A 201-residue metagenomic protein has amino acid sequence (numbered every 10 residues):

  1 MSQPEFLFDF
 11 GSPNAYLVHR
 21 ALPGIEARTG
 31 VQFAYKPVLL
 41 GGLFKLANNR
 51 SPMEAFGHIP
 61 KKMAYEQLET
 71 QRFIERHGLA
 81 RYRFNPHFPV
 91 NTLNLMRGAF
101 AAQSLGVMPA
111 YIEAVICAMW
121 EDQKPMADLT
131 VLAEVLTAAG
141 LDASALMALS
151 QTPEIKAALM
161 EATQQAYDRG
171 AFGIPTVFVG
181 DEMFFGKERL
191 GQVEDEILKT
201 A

Functional and structural regions predicted by a protein language model:
P4-E5, D9-K36, A114-A201: C-terminal cap of thioredoxin/glutaredoxin-like
L17-M119: Structural alpha/beta surface segment adjacent to cysteine/selenocysteine redox centers across thiol/disulfide enzymes
